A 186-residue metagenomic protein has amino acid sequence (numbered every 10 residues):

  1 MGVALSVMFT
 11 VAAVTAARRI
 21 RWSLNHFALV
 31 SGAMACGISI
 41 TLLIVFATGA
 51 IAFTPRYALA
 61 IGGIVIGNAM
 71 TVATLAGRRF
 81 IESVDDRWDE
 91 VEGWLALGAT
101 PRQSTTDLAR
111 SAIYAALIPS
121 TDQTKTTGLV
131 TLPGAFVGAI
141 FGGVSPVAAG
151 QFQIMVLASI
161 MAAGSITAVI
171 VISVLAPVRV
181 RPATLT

Functional and structural regions predicted by a protein language model:
M1-V7: Structural signature of hydrophobic alpha-helical transmembrane segments
M8, G37-T41, G67-T71, S159-V171: Alpha-helical transmembrane segments of multipass membrane proteins
V11-W22: C-terminal ends of transmembrane helices
T15-A16, L59, G63-G77, S120-V137 (+1 more regions): Transmembrane alpha-helix detector for multi-pass membrane proteins
R19-I20, T48-R56, R78-V84, S145 (+1 more regions): Membrane-interfacial segments
R21-L75: Loop-to-helix entry region at the N-terminal start of transmembrane alpha-helices in multi-pass membrane transporters
R79-A116: Short cytoplasmic-facing helical segments at TM-TM junctions of multi-pass membrane proteins
D107, S111-T186: Transmembrane alpha-helix interface motif
